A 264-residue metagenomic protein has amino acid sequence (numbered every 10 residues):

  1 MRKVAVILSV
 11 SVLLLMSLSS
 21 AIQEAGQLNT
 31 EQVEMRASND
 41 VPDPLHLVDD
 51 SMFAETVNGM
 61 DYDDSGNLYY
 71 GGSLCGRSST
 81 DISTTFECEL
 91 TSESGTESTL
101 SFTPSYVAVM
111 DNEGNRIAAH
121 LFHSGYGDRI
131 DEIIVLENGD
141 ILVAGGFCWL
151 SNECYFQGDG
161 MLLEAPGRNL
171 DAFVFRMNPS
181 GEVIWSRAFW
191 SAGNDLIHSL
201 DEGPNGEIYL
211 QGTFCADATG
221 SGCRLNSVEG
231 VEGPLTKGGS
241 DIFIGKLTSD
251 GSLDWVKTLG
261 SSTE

Functional and structural regions predicted by a protein language model:
M1-S38: Secretory targeting signatures
L28-E264: A sequence-level/structural motif corresponding to short, flexible coil/turn segments enriched in small polar residues
